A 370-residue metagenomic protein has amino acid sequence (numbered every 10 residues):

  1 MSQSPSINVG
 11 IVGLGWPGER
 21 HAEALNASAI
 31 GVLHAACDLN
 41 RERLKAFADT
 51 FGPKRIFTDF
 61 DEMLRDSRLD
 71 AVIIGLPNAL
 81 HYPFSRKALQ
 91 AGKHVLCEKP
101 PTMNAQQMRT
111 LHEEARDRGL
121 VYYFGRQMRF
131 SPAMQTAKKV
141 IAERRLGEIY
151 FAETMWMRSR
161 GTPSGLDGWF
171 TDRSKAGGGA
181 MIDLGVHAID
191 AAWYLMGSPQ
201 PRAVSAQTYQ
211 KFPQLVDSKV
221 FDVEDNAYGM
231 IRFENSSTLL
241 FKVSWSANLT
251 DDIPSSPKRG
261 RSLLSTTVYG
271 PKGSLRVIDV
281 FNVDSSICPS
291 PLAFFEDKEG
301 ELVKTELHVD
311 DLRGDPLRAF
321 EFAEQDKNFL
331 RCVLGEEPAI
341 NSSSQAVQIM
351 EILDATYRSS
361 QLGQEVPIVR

Functional and structural regions predicted by a protein language model:
M1-F51: N-terminal Rossmann-like dinucleotide-binding module
M1-S6, W16, G31, A71-I74 (+5 more regions): C-terminal helix-rich "cap/oligomerization" subdomain common to oxidoreductases
S2, A71-R129, R144: Beta-strand-loop-alpha-helix segment that lines the small-molecule cofactor/substrate pocket of alpha/beta enzymes
A35, R55, A71, F151: Short, Asp-centered acidic motifs that coordinate Mg2+ and/or phosphate in catalytic or ligand-binding sites
F47-P53, L111-A115: Short, conserved SAM-binding/catalytic segment of Class I S-adenosyl-L-methionine-dependent methyltransferases
P53-F60: Conserved SAM-binding strand-loop segment of SAM-dependent methyltransferases
M128-D222, A227, G363: Predominantly a Rossmann-like dinucleotide-binding segment in NAD(P)-dependent oxidoreductases
D190-D284, A319, A323-E337: Contiguous beta-strand/loop segments that form the cofactor/metal-binding neighborhood of enzyme cores
